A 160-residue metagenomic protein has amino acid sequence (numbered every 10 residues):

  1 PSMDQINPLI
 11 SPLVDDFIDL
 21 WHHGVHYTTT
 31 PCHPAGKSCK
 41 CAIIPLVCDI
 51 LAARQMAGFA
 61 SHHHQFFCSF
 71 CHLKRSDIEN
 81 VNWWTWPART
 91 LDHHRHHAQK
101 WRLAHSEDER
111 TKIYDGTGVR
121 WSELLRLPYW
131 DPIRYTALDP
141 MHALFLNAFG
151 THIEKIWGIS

Functional and structural regions predicted by a protein language model:
P1-H22: Active-site neighborhood segments
W21-S160: Domain-level detector for long, ordered catalytic/regulatory cores in large eukaryotic signaling and trafficking
